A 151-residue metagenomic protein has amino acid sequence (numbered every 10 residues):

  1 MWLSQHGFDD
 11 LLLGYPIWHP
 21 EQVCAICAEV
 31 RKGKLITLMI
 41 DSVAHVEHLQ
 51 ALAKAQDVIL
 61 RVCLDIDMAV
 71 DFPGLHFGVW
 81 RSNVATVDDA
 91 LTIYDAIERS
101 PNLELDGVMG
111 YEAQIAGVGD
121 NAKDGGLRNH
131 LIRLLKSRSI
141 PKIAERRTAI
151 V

Functional and structural regions predicted by a protein language model:
M1-L105, M109-G110, G117: Active-site-proximal beta-alpha core segment in soluble small-molecule metabolic enzymes
G117-V151: C-terminal active-site-proximal or functional interface alpha/beta core segments in diverse enzymes
